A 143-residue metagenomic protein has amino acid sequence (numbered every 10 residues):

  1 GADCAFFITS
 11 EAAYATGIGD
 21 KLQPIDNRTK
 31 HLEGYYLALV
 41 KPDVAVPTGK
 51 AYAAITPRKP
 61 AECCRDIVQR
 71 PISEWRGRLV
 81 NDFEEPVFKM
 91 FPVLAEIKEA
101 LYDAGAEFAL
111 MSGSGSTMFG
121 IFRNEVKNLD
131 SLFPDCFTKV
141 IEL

Functional and structural regions predicted by a protein language model:
G1-D20: Gly/Ser-rich oxyanion-binding loop with an adjacent helix/lid that shapes the negatively charged ligand pocket
A5, V46, T117-F119: Short, active-site-adjacent cap segments at secondary-structure transitions
T9, G49, F119-I121: Generic hydrophobic alpha-helical membrane-span motif
Y14-F108, R123-L143: Conserved, helical-rich catalytic subdomain that frames metal- and/or nucleotide-binding sites in enzyme alpha/beta
M111-S116: Glycine-rich beta-strand-to-loop/alpha-helix junction loops that act as flexible
